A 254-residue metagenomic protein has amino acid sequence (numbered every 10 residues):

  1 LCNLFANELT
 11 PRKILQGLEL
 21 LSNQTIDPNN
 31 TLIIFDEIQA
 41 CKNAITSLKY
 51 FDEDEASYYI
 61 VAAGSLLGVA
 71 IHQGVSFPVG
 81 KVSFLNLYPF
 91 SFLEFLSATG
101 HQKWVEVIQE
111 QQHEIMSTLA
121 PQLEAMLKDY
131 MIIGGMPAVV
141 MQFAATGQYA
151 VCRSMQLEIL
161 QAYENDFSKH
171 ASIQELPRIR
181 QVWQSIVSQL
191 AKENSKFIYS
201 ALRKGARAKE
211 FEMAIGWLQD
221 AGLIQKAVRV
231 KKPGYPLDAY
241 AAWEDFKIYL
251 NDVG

Functional and structural regions predicted by a protein language model:
L1-N29: Short glycine-rich substrate-engagement loop in P-loop NTPases that contacts/grips substrate
N3-N7, I38-L48, H72-Q73: Conserved ATPase-coupling elements of RecA-like P-loop NTPase cores
I26-A44, K196: Conserved P-loop NTPase "ATPase switch" module shared by AAA+ and STAND
I34, Y59-S65, N86, F95: Structural recognition of the conserved hydrophobic beta-strand(s) that form the central parallel beta-sheet of P-loop
E37, A63-L67, Y88-F90, V253: A short beta-strand-to-loop transition that corresponds to the Sensor-1 phosphate-sensing loop of AAA+ P-loop ATPases
I45-G68: Conserved catalytic/switch belt of AAA+ P-loop NTPases
I71-A191: Interdomain motor-coupling "hinge/lid" segment immediately C-terminal to the ATP-binding subdomain of NTP-driven enzymes
M141-G254: Accessory nucleic acid-recognition modules appended to NTPase machines
